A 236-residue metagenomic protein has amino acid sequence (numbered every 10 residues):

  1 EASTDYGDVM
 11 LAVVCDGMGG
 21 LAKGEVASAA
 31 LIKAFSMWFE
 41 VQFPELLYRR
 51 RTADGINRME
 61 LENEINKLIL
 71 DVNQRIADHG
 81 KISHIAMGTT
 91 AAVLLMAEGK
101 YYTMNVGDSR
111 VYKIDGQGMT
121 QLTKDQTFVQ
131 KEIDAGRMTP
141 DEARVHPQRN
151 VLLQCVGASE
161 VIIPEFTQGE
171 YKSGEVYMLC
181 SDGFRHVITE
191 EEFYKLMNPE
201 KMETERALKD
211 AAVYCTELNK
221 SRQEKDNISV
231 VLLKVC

Functional and structural regions predicted by a protein language model:
E1-C236: PP2C/PPM-type serine/threonine phosphatase catalytic domain
